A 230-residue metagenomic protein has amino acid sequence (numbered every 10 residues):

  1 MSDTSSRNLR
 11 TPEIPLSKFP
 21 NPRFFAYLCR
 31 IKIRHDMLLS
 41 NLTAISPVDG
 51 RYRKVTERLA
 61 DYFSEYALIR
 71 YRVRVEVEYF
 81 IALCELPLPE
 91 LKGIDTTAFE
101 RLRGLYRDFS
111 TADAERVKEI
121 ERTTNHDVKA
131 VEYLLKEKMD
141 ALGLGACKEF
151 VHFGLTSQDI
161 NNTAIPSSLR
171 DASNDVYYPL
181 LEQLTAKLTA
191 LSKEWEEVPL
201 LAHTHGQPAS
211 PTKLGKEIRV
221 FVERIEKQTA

Functional and structural regions predicted by a protein language model:
S2, L9-P12, F150: Residue-level detector of alpha-helix boundary/anchor positions
T4, S17, I31-K32, G104 (+1 more regions): Short linear motifs centered on Gly/Pro in flexible linkers and helix caps
R7-P15, P20, R30: Compositionally biased, intrinsically disordered low-complexity segments enriched in Pro/Arg/Gln/His
F24-K32: Short, positively charged and aromatic/hydrophobic N-terminal segments
D36-A230: A helix-coil-helix interface module used to build multimeric assemblies and to scaffold catalytic/cofactor sites
